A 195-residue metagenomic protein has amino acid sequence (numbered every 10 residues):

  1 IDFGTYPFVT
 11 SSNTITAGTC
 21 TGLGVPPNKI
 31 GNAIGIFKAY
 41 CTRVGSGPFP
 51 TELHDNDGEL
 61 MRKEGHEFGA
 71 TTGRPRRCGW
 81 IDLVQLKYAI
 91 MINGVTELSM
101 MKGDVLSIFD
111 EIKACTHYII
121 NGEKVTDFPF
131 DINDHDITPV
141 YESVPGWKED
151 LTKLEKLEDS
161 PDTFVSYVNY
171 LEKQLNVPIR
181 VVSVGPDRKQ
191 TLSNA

Functional and structural regions predicted by a protein language model:
I1-A195: Non-transmembrane, aqueous-exposed alpha-helical and coiled segments at domain scale
